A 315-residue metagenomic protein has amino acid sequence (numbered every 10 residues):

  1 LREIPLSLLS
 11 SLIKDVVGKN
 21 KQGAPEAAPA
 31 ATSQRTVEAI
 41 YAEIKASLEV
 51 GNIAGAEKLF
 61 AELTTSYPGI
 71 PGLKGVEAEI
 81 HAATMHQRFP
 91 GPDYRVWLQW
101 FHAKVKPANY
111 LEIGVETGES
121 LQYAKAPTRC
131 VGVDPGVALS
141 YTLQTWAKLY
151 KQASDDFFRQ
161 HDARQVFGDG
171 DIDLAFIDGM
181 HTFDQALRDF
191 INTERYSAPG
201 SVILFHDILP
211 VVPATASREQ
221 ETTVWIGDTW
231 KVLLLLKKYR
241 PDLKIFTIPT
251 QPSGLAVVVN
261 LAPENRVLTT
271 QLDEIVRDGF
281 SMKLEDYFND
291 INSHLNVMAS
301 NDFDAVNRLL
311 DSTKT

Functional and structural regions predicted by a protein language model:
L1-F176, M180-L204, I208-T315: A short alpha-helical cap/connector motif
